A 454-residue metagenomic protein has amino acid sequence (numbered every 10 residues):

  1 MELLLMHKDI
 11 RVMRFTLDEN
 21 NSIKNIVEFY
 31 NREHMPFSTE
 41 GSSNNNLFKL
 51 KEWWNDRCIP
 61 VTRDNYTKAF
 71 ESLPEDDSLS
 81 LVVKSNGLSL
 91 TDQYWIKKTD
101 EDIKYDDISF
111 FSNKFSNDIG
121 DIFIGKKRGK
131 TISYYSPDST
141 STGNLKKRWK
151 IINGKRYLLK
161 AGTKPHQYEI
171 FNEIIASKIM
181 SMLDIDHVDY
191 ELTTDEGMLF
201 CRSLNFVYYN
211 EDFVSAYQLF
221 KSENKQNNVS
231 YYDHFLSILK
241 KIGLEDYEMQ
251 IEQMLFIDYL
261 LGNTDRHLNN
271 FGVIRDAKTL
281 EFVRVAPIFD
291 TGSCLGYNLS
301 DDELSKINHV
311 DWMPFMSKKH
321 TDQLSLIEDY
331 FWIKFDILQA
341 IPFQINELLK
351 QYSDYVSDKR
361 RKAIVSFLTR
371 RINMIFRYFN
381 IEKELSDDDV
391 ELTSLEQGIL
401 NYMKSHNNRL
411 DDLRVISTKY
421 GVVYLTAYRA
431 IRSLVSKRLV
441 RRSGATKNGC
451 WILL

Functional and structural regions predicted by a protein language model:
M1-F256, L260-L261, I274-L392, V423 (+1 more regions): Phosphate/dinucleotide-binding and metal-coordinating scaffold of catalytic cores in nucleotide-dependent enzymes
L392-R409: Short amphipathic alpha-helical interface segments
N407-K419: Short acidic, hydrophobic short linear motifs in intrinsically disordered regions
K419-Y420, G444: Core residues of bacterial helix-turn-helix
T426: Residues in the helix-turn-helix
A430-K437: Alpha-helical DNA-recognition elements
S443-C450: Short, Lys/Arg-rich nucleic-acid/phosphate-binding segment
